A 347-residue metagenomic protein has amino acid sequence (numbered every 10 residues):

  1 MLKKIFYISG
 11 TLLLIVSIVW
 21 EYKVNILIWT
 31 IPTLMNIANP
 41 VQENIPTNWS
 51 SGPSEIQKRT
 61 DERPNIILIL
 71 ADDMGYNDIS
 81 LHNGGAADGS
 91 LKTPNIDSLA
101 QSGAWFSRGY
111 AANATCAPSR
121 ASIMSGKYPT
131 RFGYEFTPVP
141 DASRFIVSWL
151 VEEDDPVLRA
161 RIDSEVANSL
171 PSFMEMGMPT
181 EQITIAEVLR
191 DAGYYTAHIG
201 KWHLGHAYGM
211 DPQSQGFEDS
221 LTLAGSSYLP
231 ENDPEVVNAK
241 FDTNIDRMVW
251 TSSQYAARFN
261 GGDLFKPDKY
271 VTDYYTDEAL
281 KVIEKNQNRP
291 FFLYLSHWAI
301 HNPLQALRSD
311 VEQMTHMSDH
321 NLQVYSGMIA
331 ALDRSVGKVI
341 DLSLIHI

Functional and structural regions predicted by a protein language model:
M1-K4: Positively charged n-region of N-terminal signal peptides that target proteins for export
Y7-W20: Hydrophobic membrane-insertion alpha-helices, especially the h-region of bacterial N-terminal signal peptides
I31-A104: Active-site-proximal N-terminal segment of extracellular/periplasmic enzymes that hydrolyze or transfer
A87-R120, G126-R131, G193-A197, E218-A224: Short, structured active-site-proximal loop/turn typified by the sulfatase FGly-forming signature C/S-X-P-X-R
V139-Y195, W202-F291, H297-A306, E312: Formylglycine-dependent
A331-L342: Active-site neighborhood of glycoside hydrolase catalytic domains
I345-I347: Conserved small/polar residues in nucleotide/adenosyl-binding loops
